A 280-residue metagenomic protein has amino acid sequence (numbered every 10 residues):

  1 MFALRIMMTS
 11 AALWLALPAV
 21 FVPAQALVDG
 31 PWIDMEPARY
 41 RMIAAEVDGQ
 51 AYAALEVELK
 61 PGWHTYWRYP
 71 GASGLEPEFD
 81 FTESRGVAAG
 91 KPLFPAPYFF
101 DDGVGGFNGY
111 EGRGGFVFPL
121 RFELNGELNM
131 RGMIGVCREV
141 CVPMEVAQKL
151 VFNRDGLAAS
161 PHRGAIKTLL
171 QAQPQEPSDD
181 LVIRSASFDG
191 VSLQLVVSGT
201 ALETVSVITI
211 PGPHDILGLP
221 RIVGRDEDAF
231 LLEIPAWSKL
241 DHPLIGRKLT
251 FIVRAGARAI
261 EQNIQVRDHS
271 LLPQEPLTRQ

Functional and structural regions predicted by a protein language model:
M1-L4: N-terminal secretory signal peptides that target proteins for export/translocation
M7-V20: Bacterial N-terminal signal peptides
A24-Q280: Extracellular/lumen-exposed scaffold segments
